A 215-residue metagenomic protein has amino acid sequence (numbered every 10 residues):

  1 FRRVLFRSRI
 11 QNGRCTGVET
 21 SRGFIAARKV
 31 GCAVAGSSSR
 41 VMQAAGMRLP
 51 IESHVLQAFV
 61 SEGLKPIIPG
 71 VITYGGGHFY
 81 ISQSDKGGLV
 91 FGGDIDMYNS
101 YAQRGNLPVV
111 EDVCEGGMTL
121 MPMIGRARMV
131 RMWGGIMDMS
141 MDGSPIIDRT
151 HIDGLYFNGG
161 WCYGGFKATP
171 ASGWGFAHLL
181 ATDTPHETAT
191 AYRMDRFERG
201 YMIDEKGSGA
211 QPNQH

Functional and structural regions predicted by a protein language model:
F1-L5: Short, small-residue-biased leader/transition segments that mark boundaries at the very start of proteins
F6-R7, T20-R22: Glycine-rich, Trp-frequent "lid" loop and neighboring beta-strands that shape and gate the flavin cofactor pocket
R9, R14, F24-D153, N213-H215: Active-site substrate-recognition segment that forms the wall of the catalytic cavity or substrate channel
G76, M118-H215: C-terminal catalytic lobe of FAD-dependent flavoproteins
